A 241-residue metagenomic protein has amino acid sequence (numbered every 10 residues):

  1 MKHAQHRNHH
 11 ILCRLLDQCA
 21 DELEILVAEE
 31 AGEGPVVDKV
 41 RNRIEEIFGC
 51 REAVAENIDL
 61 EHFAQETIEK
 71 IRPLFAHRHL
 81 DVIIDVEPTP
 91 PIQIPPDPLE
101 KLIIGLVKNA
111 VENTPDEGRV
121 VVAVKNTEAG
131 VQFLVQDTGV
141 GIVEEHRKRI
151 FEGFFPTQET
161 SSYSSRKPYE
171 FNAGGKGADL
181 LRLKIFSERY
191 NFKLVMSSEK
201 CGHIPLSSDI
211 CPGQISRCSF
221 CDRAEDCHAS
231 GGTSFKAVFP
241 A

Functional and structural regions predicted by a protein language model:
Q18-E29, E33, E45-A53, P91-I94: Conserved micro-motifs of the catalytic ATP-binding
F48-R51, A76, D81-P90: Conserved catalytic submotifs in the C-terminal HATPase_c
N109-V111: Short helix-loop "hinge" at the ATP-lid/N-box region of the Bergerat-fold HATPase_c
E117-A129: Short beta-strand/loop element within the Bergerat-fold HATPase_c
D137: Acidic ATP/Mg2+-coordinating residue in the GHKL
I142-P168: Short conserved segment of the HATPase_c
Y169-F171, Y190-E225: Glycine-rich ATP-binding loops of the HATPase_c
G174, R182-K193: Conserved glycine-/histidine-rich ATP-lid loop and adjacent helix of the Bergerat-fold HATPase_c
